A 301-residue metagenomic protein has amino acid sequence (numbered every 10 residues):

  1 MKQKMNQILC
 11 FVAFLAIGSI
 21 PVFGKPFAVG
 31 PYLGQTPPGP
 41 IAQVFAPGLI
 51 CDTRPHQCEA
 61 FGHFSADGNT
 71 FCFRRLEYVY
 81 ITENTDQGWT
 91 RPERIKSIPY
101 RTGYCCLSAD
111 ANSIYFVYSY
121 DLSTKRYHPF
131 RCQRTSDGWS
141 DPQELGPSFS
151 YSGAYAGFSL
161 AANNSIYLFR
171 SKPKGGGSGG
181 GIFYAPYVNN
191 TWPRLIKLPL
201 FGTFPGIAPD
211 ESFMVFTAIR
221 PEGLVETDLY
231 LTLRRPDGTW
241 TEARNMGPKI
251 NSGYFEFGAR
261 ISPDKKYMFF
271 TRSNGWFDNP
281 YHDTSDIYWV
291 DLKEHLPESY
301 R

Functional and structural regions predicted by a protein language model:
M1-C10: Bacterial N-terminal signal peptides that target proteins for export
C10-S19: Bacterial N-terminal signal peptides
G24-R301: Short, conserved micro-motifs composed of acidic
